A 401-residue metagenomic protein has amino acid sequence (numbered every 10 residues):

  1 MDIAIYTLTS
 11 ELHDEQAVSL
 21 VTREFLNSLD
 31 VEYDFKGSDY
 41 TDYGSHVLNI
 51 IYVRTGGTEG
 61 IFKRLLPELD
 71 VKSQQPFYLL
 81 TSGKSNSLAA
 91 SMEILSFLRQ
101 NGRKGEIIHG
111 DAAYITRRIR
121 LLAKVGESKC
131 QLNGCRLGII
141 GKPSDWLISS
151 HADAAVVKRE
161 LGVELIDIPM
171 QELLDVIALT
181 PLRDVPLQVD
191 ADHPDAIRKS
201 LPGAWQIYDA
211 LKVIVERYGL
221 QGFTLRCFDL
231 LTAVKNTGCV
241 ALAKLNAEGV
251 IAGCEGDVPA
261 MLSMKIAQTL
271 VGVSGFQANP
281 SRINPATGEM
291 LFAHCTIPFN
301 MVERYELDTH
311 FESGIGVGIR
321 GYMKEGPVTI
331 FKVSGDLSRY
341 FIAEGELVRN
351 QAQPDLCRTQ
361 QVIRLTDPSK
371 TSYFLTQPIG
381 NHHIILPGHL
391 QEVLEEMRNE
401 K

Functional and structural regions predicted by a protein language model:
M1-D39, E396: N-terminal basic/disordered segments at the start of proteins
M1-E15, N133-K142, L375-P387: Short hydrophobic beta-strand segments
T9-L12, L80-S87, D111-A112: Short beta-alpha junction loops
H13, S87, D145-L147, L230-V234 (+1 more regions): Flexible loop/turn segments at secondary-structure boundaries
E24-I94: An N-terminal, globular interaction/scaffold subdomain
S96-V271: Conserved, well-structured core segments that form the ligand-binding/active-site neighborhood of functional domains
V250-N350: C-terminal catalytic subdomain
G318-K401: Extended hydrophobic packing segments that form well-structured cores
